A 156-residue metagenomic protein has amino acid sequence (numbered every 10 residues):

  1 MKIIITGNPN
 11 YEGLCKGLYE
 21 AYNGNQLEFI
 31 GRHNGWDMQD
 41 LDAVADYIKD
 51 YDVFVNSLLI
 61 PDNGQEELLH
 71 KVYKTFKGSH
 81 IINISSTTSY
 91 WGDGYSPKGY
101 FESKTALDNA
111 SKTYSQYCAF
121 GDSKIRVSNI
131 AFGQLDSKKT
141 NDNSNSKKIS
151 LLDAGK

Functional and structural regions predicted by a protein language model:
M1-L27: Canonical Rossmann dinucleotide-binding motif of NAD(H)/NADP(H)-dependent dehydrogenases/reductases, specifically
I5-G7, V55-S57, H80-S86, R126-A131: Structural signature of the Rossmann-like NAD(P)-dependent dehydrogenase/reductase core
L14-K16, Q39, G64-E66, D93-G94 (+1 more regions): Short glycine-/acidic-enriched loop or helix-start segments at secondary-structure transitions that form or flank
N25-D46, I60-N63, E67: Adenosine-cofactor binding site in Rossmann-like domains, unifying the SAM/SAH pocket of S-adenosylmethionine-dependent
K49-D50: Alpha-helix C-terminal capping/helix-to-coil transition sites in glycosyltransferase folds
V53, S57-K71, E102-S103: Glycine-rich NAD(P)-binding loop of the Rossmann-fold in SDR/ketoreductase-type enzymes
G64, Y73-K74, H80-F120, A131-S137: Catalytic loop of short-chain dehydrogenase/reductase
D142-K156: C-terminal helical subdomain
